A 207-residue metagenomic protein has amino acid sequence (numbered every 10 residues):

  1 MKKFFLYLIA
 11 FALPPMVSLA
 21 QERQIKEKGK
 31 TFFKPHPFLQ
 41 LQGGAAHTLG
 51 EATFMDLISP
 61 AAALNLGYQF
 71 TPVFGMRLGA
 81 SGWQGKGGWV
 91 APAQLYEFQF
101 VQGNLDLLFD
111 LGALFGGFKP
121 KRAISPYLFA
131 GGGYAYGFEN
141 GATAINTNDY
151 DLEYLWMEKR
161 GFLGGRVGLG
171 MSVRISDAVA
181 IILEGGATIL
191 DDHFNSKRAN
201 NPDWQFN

Functional and structural regions predicted by a protein language model:
M1-I25: Bacterial Sec-dependent N-terminal signal peptides
Q21-G67, E139: Short glycine/proline- and aromatic-enriched beta-strand/turn motifs that initiate or cap beta-hairpins
E22-H36, V73, A113-S125, I175-A178: Short loop/turn motifs that connect adjacent beta-strands in outer-membrane beta-barrel proteins
K26-E27, L49-A52, W89-Y96, N148-M157 (+1 more regions): Extracellular loop and loop/strand-boundary signature of outer-membrane beta-barrel proteins
P35, D56-A62, Q99-G103, I124 (+2 more regions): Residues that define the transmembrane beta-barrel architecture of outer-membrane proteins
L41, A45, L64-Y68, L105-L111 (+4 more regions): Residues on the lipid-exposed face of transmembrane beta-strands in outer-membrane beta-barrel proteins
F74-N148: Gram-negative (and chloroplast) outer-membrane scaffold detector with strong preference for beta-barrel transmembrane
W89-A93, F98-F100, S176-N207: Predominantly the C-terminal beta-signal and adjacent terminal strand-loop region of outer-membrane beta-barrel
